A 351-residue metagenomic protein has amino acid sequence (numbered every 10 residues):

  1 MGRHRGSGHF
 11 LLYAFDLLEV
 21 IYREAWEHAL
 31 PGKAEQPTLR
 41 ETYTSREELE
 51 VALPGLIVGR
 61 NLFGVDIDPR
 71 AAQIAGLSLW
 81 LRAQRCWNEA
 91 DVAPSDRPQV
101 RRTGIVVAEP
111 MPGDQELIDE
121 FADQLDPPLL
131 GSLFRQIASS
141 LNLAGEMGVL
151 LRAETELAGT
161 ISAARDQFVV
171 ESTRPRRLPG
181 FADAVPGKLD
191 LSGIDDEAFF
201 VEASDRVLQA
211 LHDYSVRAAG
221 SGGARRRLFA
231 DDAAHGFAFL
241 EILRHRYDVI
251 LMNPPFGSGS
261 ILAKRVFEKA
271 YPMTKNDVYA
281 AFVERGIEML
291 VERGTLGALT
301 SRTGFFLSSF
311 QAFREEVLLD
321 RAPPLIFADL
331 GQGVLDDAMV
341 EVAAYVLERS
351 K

Functional and structural regions predicted by a protein language model:
G2, G64, A298: Conserved SAM-binding loop
H4-G8: Class I SAM-dependent methyltransferase "Motif I" SAM/SAH-binding loop
H9-E241, H245: Class I S-adenosyl-L-methionine-dependent methyltransferase module
L12, E19, I67-T103, E109-D123 (+1 more regions): Signature of N6-adenine DNA methyltransferases within the class I
